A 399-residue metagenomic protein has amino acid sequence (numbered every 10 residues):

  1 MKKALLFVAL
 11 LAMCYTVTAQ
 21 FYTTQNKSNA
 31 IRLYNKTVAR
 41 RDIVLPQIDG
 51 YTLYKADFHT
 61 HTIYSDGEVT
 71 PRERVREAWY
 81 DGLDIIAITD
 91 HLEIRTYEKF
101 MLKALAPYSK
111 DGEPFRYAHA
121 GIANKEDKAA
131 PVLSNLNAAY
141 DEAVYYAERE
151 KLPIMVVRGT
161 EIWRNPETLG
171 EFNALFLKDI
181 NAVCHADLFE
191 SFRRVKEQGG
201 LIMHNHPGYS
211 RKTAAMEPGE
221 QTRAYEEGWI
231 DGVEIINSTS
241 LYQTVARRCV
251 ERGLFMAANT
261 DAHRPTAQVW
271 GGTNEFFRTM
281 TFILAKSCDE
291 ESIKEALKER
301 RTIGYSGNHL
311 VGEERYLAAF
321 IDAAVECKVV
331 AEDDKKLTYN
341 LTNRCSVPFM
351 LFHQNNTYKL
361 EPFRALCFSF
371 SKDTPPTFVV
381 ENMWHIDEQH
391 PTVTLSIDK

Functional and structural regions predicted by a protein language model:
A4-M13: Sec-dependent N-terminal signal peptides
Y15-A19: Sec/Tat signal peptide C-region and signal peptidase I cleavage site
Q20-D57, V75-R76, G170-L177, R211-K399: Charged catalytic cores and adjacent phosphate/nucleic-acid-binding surfaces used for phosphate/nucleic-acid chemistry
L33-Q198, N205, I235-I236, S240-R247 (+1 more regions): A metal-dependent hydrolase metal-coordination microenvironment
T160-R164, G208-R211, A262-H263: Short glycine-enriched loops at secondary-structure junctions
F192, G200-M203, P207, M216-A224: His/acidic metal-ligating clusters that form di-metal
